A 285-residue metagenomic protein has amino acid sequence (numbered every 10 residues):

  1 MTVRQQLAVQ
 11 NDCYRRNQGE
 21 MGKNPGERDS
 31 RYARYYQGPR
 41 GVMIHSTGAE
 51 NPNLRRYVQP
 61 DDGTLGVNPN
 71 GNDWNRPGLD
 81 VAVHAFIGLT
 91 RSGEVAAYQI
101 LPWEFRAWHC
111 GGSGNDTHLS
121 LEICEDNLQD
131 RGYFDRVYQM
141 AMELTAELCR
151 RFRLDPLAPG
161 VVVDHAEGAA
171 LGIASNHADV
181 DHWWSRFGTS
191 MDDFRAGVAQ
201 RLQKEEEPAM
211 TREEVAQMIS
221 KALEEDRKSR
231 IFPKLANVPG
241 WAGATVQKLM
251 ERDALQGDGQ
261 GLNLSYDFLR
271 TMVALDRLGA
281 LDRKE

Functional and structural regions predicted by a protein language model:
M1-G114, D181: N-terminal catalytic cores of peptidoglycan-degrading enzymes
M1-P25, R31-Y36, N127-E214: Basic/polar, cationic surfaces and motifs that engage anionic cell-wall and phosphate/carboxylate ligands
Q37, G78, G114, D130-Y138 (+5 more regions): Solvent-exposed, acidic/flexible segments
G41, H118-S120, V161: Structural preference for beta-strand elements that scaffold enzyme active sites
T47-G48, S113-N115, L119-Q129, E167 (+1 more regions): Cell-envelope and extracellular/periplasmic
G88-S92, I123, K248-E251: Glycine-rich, acidic and aromatic/proline-enriched surface loops and short helix-turn segments that act as binding
E207-E285: Short, solvent-exposed alpha-helical surface patches in non-cytosolic proteins
